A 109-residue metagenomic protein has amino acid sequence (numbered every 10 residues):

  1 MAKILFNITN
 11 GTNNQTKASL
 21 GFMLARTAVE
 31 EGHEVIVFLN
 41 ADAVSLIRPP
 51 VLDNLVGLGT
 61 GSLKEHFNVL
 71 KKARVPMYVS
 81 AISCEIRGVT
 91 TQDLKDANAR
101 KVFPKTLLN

Functional and structural regions predicted by a protein language model:
L5-A18, P50-V51: Short, glycine-rich nucleotide/cofactor-binding loops
A18-H33, V37: Histidine-anchored nucleotide/phosphate-binding helix
A25, K64-N68, L108: Short amphipathic alpha-helical segments and helix-helix/interface helices
V35-N40, M77-A81: Short internal beta-strands
A43-G57: N-terminal beta-loop-helix "entrance" segment that forms/cooperates in small-molecule cofactor or anionic ligand
N54-A81: A glycine-rich helix N-cap at a beta->alpha junction
R87-V89, D93-N109: C-terminal structural segments of small proteins and small subunits
